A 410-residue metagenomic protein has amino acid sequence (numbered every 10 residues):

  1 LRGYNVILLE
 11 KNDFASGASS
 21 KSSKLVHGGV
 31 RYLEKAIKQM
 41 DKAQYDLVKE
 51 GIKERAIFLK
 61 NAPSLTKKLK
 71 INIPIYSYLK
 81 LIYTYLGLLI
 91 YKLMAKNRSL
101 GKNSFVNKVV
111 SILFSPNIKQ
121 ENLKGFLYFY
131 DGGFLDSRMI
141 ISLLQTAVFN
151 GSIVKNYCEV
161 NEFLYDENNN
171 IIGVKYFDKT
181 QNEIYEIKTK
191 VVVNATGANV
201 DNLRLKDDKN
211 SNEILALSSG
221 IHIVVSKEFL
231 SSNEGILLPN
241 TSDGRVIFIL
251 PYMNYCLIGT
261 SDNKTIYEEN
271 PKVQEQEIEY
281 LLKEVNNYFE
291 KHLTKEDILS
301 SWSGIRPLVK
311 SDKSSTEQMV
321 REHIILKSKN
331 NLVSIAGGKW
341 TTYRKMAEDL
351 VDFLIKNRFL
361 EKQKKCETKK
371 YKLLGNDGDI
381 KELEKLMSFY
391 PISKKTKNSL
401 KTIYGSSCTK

Functional and structural regions predicted by a protein language model:
L1-S22: Glycine-rich FAD pyrophosphate-binding loop
N12, L65, N72, Y76-L89 (+11 more regions): C-terminal accessory subdomains/tails of enzymes that are appended
S20-K21, L25-G28, N122, N169 (+4 more regions): Short, solvent-exposed loop/turn segments at the edges of secondary structure
L25-F114, I247: Dinucleotide-binding Rossmann-like beta1-alpha1 core, especially the glycine-rich loop that anchors the ADP
A147, N202-I223: Glycine-rich beta-alpha-beta "Rossmann" dinucleotide-binding loop(s) and their flanking helix/strand
N156-I172: A conserved short coil-to-beta-strand element within the FAD-binding core of flavoproteins
V160-F163, F248-I249, I325: A structural signal for short hydrophobic beta-strand segments in well-ordered beta-sheet cores
Q181-V191: Core beta-strand elements of the Rossmann-like FAD/NAD(P) dinucleotide-binding domain in flavoenzyme oxidoreductases
